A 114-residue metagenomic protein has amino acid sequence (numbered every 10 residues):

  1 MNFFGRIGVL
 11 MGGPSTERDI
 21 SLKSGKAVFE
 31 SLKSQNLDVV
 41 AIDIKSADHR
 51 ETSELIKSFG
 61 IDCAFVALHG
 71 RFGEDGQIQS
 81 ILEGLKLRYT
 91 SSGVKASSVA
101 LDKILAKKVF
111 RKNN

Functional and structural regions predicted by a protein language model:
M1-K112: ATP-binding N-terminal substructure of ATP-dependent carboxylate-amine bond-forming enzymes
